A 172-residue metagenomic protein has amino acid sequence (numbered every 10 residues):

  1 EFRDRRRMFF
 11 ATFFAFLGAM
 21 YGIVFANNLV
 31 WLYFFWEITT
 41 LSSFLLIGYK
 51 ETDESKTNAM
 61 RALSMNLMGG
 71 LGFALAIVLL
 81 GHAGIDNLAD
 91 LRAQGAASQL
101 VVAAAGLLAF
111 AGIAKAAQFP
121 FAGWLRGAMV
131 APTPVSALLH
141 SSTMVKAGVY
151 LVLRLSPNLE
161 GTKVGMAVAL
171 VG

Functional and structural regions predicted by a protein language model:
E1-G172: ...captures the hydrophobic TM-helix bundle architecture rather than a specific catalytic motif, and can also fire on
